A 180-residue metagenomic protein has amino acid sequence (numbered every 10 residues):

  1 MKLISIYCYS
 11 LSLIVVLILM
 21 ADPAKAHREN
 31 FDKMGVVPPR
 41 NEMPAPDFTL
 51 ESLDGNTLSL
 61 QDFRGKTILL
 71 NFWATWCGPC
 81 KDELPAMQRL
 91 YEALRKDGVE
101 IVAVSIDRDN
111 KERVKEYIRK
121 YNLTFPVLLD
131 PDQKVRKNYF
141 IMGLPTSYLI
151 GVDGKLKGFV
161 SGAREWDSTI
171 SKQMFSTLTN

Functional and structural regions predicted by a protein language model:
M1-S10: Bacterial N-terminal signal peptides that target proteins for export
Y9-I18: Bacterial N-terminal signal peptides
M20-D47: N-proximal helix/coil linker or "cap" segments that precede and/or mark the start of modular domains
E42, D47-I68: A short beta-strand-turn-helix
K66-I68, F72-W76, G143: Short pre-active-site segment immediately N-terminal to redox-active cysteine/selenocysteine motifs in thiol-based
F72-R89: Conserved redox-active cysteine motifs that mediate thiol-disulfide chemistry, especially di-cysteine Cys-X(1-2)-Cys
G98-K111, F125-D132: Thiol-based oxidoreductase modules, predominantly thioredoxin-like and allied folds used for disulfide exchange
E116-T124, D130-T177: Thiol/disulfide oxidoreductase modules built on the thioredoxin-like
